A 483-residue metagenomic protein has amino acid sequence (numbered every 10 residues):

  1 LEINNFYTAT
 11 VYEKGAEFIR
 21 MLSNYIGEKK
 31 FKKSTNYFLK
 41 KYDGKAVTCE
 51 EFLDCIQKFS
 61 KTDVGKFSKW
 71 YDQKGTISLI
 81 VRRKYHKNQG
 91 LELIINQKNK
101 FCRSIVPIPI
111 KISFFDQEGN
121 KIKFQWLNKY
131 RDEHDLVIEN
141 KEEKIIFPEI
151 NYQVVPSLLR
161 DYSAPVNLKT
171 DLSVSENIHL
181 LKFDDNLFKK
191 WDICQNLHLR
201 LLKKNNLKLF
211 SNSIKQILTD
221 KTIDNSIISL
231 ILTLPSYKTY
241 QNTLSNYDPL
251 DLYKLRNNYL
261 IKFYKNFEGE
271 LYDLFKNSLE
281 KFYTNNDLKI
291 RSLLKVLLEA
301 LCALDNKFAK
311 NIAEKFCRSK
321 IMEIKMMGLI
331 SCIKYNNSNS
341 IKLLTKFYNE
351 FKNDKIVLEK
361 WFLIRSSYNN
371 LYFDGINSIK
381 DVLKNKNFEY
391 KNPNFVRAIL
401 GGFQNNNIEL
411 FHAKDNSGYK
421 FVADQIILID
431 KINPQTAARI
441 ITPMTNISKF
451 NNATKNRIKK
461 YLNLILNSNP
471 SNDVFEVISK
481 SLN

Functional and structural regions predicted by a protein language model:
L1-G27, I95-P109, F114-G119, A303 (+1 more regions): Charged/polar interaction segments and conserved charged motifs
I3-L93, K204-K215, T436, N452-K459 (+1 more regions): Amphipathic alpha-helical substructures
T8-A9, G15, F147-N483: Long, ordered, helix-rich scaffold segments
N24, T48, K84, V106-I112 (+7 more regions): General N-terminal targeting signals
K41-V47, Y130-E143, P165-L172: Short, exposed beta-strand "edge-strand" segments with a Pro/Gly-rich flavor and a Y/T-containing core
D63-K66, T76-L158, K190, E268: Beta-strand-rich binding/interaction modules
W70, V106-I110, W361, I447: Tryptophan-centered motif/residue detector
